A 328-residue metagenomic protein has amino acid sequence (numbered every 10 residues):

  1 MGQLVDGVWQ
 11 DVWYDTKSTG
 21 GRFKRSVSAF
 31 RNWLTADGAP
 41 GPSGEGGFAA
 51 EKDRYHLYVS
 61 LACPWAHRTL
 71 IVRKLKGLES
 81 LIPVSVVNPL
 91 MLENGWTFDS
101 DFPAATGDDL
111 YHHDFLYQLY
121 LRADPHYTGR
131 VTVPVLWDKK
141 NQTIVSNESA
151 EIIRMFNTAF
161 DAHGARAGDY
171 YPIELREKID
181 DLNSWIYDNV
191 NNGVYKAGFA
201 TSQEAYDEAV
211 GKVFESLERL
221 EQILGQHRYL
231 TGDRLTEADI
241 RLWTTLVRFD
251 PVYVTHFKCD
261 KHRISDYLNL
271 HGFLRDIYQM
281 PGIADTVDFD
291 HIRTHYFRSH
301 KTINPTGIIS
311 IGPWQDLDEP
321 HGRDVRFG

Functional and structural regions predicted by a protein language model:
M1-G328: C-terminal alpha-helical interaction module
